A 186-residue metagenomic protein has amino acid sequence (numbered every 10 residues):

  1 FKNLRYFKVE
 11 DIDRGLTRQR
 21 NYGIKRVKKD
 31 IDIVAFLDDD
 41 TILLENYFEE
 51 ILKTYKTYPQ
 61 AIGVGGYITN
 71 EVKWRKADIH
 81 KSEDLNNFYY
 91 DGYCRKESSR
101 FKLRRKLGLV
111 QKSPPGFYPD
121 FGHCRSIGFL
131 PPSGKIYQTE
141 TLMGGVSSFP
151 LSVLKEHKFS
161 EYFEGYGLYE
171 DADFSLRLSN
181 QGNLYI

Functional and structural regions predicted by a protein language model:
F1-E10: Acidic donor-binding segment of Leloir-type glycosyltransferases
E10-K29: Glycine-rich, basic loop-to-helix element that forms the pyrophosphate-binding segment of sugar-nucleotide handling
L16, R20, Y47, G145: Conserved donor sugar-nucleotide recognition element shared by glycan-biosynthetic enzymes
I31-I42: Short beta-strand-to-loop acidic/aromatic patch adjacent to the donor-nucleotide binding site
N46-P114: Conserved donor NDP-sugar-binding/catalytic core segment of glycosyltransferases
R105-D120, F129-S148, S179: A recurrent flexible, glycine/aromatic-enriched loop bordering the glycosyltransferase active site that acts as
L142-G145, G165-D173: Acidic donor-binding loop at a coil-to-helix junction in glycosyltransferase catalytic cores that engages
L151-S152, Y162-E164, A172-I186: Catalytic donor-sugar/metal-binding loop of nucleotide-sugar-dependent glycosyltransferases
